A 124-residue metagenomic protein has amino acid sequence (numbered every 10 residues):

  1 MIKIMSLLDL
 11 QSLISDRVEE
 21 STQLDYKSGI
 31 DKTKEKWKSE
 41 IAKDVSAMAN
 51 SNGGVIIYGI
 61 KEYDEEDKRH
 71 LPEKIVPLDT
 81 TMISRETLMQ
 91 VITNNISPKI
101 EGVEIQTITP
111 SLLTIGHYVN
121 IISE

Functional and structural regions predicted by a protein language model:
M1-E124: Conserved N-terminal catalytic/coupling substructures associated with nucleotide/phosphate chemistry
